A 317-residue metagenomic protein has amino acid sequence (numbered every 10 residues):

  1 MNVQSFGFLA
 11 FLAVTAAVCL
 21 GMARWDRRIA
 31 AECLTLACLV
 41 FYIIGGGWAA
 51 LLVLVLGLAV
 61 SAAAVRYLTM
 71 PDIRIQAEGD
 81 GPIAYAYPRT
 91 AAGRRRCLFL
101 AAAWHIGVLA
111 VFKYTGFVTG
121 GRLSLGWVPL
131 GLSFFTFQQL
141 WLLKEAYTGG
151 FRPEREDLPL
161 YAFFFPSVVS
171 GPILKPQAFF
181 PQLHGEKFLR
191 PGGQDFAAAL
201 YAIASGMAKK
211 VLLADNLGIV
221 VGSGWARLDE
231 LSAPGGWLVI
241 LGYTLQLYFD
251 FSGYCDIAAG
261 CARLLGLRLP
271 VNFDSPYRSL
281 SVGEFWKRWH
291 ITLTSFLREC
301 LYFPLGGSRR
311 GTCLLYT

Functional and structural regions predicted by a protein language model:
M1-Y316: Membrane-embedded transmembrane alpha-helical bundles that form the catalytic cores of multi-pass lipid-modifying
